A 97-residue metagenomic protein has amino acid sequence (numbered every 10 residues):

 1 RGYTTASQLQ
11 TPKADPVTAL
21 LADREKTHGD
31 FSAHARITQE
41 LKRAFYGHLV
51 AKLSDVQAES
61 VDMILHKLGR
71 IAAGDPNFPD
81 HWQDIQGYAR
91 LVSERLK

Functional and structural regions predicted by a protein language model:
R1-K97: Intrinsically disordered, low-complexity regulatory regions that flank transcription factor DNA-binding cores
